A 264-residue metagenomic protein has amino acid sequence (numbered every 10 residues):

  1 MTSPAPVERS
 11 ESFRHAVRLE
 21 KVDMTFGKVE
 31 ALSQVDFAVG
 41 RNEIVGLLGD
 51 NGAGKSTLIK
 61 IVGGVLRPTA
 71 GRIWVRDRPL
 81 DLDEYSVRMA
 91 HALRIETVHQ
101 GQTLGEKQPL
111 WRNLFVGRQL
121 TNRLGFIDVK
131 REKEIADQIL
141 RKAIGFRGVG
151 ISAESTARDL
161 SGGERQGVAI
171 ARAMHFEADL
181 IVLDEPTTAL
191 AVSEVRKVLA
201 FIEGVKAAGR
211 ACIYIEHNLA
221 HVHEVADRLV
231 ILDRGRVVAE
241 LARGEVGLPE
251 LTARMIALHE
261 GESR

Functional and structural regions predicted by a protein language model:
P4, E8-R264: Glycine-rich phosphate-binding loops of nucleotide-dependent enzymes
